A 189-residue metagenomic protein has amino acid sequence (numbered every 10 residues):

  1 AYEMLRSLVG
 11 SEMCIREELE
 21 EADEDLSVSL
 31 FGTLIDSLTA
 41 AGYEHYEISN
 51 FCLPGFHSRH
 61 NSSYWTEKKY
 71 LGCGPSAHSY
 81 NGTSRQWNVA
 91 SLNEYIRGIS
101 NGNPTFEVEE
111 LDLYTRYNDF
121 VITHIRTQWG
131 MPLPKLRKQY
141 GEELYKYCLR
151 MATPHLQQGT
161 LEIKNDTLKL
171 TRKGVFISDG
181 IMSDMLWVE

Functional and structural regions predicted by a protein language model:
A1-I15: Single conserved hydrophobic/aromatic residue that forms the stacking wall/gate of nucleotide- or nucleobase-binding
S11-E142: C-terminal scaffold of the Radical SAM
E142-L156: Short amphipathic alpha-helical interaction segments
L156-D166: A short, conserved structural fragment
T167-T171: Minor-groove-contacting beta-hairpin "wing" of winged helix-turn-helix DNA-binding domains
K173-E189: Short, amphipathic alpha-helical interaction segments positioned at domain boundaries
